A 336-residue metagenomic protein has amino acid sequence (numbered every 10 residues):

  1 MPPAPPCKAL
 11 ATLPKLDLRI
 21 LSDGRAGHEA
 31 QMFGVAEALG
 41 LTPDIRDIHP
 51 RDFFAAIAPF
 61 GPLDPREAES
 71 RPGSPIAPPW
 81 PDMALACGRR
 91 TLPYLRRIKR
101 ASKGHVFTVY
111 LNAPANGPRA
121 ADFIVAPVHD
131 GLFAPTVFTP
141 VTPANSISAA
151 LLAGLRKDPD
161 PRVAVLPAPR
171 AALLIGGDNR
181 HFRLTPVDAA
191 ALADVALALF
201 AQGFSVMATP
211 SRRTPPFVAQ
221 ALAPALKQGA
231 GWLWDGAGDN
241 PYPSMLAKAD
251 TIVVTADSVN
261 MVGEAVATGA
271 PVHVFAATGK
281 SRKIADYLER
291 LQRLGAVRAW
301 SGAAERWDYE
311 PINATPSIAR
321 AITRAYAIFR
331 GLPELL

Functional and structural regions predicted by a protein language model:
L13-R19: Extreme N-terminal starter segment of soluble prokaryotic enzymes
I20-L21, R25-F138: Active-site and donor-binding regions of nucleotide-sugar-utilizing enzymes
D23-R25, Y242-I284: A donor-sugar binding/catalytic signature common to diverse glycosyltransferases and related nucleotide-sugar
I45-D47, I124-A126, V206-R212, A276: Short internal beta-strands
P118-T185, W300, R306-I312: A nucleotide-sugar donor-handling region in carbohydrate enzymes
D178-P210: Conserved catalytic-core segment of nucleotide-activated headgroup transferases in glycan assembly
G203-G238: Catalytic donor nucleotide-activated moiety binding site of glycosyltransferases and closely related
E289-L336: Leloir-type glycosyltransferase catalytic cores
